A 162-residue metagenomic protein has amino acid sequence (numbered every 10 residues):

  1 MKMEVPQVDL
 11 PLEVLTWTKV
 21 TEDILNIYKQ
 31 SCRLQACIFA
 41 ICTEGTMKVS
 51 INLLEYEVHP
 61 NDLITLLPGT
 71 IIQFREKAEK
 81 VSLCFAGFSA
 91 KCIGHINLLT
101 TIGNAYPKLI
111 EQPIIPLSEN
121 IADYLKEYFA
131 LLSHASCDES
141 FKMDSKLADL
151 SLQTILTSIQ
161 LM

Functional and structural regions predicted by a protein language model:
M1-H59: Generic protein-terminus/edge-of-domain signal
K2-D9, L15, R75-D138: A hydrophobic/aromatic-rich effector-binding and dimerization subdomain of bacterial HTH-type transcriptional regulators
D23-Y28, I72, G94-I96: A short, acidic/glycine-rich surface segment
F39, E55, L63-T65, F85-G87 (+1 more regions): Conserved hydrophobic/aromatic beta-strand scaffold that supports enzyme active sites
C42-E44, L67, K77: A short, compositionally biased micro-patch
G45, P68-T70, S82-C84: A generic structural signal for short beta-strands and their flanking turns/coil linkers
I64, P68-F74, I93: Histidine-centered metal-chelating micro-motifs
N120-M162: An amphipathic alpha-helical interaction segment
